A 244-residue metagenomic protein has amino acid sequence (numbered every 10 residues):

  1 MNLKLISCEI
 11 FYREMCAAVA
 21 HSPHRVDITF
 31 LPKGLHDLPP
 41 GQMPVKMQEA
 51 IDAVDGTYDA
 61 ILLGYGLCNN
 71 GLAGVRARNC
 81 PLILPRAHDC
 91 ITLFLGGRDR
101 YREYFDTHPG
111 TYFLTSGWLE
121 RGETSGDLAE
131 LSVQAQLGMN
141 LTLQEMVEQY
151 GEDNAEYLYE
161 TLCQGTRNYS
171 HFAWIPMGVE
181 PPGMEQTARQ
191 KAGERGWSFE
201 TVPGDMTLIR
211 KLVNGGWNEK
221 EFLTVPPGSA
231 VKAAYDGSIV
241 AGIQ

Functional and structural regions predicted by a protein language model:
M1-S22: N-terminal basic/disordered segments at the start of proteins
I6-R13, L62-A73, H88-C90, W118-R121 (+2 more regions): Gly/Ser/Thr-rich loops at beta-strand to alpha-helix junctions that form or flank small-molecule/cofactor-binding
R25-G41, T201-P203: A short beta-strand-loop structural module common to alpha/beta enzyme folds
G41-A53: Glycine-rich, highly charged phosphate/nucleotide-binding loops
A50-Y101: N-terminal glycine-rich phosphate/adenylate-binding segment common to multiple enzyme folds
V54-A73, F113-A129, L223-Q244: Extended, charge-rich low-complexity interaction segments
C80-L128: Long, charge-dense
E152-Q244: Extended, basic/helix-rich recognition subdomains
